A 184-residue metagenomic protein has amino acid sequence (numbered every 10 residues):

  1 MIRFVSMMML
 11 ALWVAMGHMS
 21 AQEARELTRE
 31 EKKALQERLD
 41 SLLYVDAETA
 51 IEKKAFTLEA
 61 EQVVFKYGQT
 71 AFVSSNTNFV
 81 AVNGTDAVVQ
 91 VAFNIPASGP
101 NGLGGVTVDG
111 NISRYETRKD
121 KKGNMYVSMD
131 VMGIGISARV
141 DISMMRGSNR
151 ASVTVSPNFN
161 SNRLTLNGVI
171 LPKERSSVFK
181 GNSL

Functional and structural regions predicted by a protein language model:
M1-T28: Bacterial Sec-dependent N-terminal signal peptides
E26-S98, L164, E174-S183: N-terminal secretory signal peptides
A71, V108, M145-G147: Structural signature for solvent-exposed beta-strand/loop edge elements and short helix-capping sites, enriched
V73-S75, V106-G110, L166: Amphipathic hydrophobic-ligand
V80-N124: Mature extracytoplasmic domains of secretory-pathway proteins
R114-L184: Helix-rich interaction surfaces within compact, conserved domain-sized segments that mediate assembly or partner
